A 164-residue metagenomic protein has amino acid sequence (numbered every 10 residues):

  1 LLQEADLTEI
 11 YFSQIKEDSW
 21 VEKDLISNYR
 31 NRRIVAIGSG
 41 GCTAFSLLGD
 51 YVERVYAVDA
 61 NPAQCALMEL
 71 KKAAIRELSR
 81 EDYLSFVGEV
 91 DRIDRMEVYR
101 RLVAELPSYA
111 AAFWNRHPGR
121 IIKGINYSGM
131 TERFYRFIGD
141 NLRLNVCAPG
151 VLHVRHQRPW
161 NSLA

Functional and structural regions predicted by a protein language model:
D6-L7, I15, D94, R155: Alpha-helical structural elements
E9-R33: Conserved alpha-helix/loop element of class I SAM-dependent methyltransferases that forms part of the SAM/SAH-binding
N28-Y29, A36, L48-G49, G119: Generic alpha-helix detector with strongest preference for long hydrophobic helices that associate with membranes
N31-G40, V55-Y56: Conserved class I S-adenosyl-L-methionine
G40-V52: Conserved SAM-binding loop of SAM-dependent methyltransferases across substrates and taxa, primarily the Class I
A57-P62: Conserved acidic E/D residue at the C-terminus of a beta-strand in Rossmann-like folds
A63-A164: Class I S-adenosyl-L-methionine-dependent methyltransferase module
